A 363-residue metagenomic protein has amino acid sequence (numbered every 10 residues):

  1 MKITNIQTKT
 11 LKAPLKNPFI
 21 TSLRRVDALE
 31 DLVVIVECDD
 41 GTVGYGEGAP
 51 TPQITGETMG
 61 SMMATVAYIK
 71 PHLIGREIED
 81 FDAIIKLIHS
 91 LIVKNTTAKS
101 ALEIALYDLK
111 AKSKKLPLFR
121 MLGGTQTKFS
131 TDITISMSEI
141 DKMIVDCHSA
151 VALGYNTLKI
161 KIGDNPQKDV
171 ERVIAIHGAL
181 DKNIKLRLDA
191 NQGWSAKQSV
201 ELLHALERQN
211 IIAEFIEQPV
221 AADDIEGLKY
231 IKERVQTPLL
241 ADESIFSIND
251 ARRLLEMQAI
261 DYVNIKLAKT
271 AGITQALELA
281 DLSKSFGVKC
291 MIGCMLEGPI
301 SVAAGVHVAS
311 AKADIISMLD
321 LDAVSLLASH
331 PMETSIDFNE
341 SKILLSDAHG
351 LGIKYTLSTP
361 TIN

Functional and structural regions predicted by a protein language model:
M1-D40, G44, A49-Q53, L326-S329: Structured beta-strand/loop patches that form or line metal/cofactor-binding pockets in enzymes
I3, V34, G41, I69 (+10 more regions): Conserved, mostly hydrophobic/aromatic
T4-L15, L29, M295-N363: Flexible C-terminal active-site loop/helix
N5, E37-S113: Metal- or metallocofactor-binding catalytic centers and their adjacent structured scaffolds across diverse enzyme
G48-G56, T134-S138, M291-C294: Glycine-rich phosphate/pyrophosphate-binding beta-alpha loops
K112-M137, E233: N-terminal small/glycine-rich loop or linker at the start of catalytic domains across soluble metabolic enzymes
K128-K142, I162-G163, A190-A196, L240: Active-site mouth loops of central-metabolism enzymes
I160, Q167-S301, S329-P331, I336-F338: Catalytic core of soluble alpha/beta enzymes
